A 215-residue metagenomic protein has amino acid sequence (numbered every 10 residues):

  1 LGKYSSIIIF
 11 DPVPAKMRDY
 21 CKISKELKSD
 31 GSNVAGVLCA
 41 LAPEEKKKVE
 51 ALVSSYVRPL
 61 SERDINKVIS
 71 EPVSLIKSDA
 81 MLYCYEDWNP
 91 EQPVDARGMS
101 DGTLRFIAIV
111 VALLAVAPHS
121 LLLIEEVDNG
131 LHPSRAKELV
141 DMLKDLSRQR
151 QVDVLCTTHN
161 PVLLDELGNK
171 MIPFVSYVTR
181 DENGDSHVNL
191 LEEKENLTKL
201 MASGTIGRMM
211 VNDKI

Functional and structural regions predicted by a protein language model:
L1-A117, G207-I215: Phosphate-coordinating catalytic segments in nucleotide- and nucleic-acid-processing enzymes
S100-T103, A136, N160: Alpha-helical structural signal
A108, A136-L139: Motif I (Walker A/P-loop) of helicase-class P-loop NTPases
E125-E126: Walker B catalytic acidic pair
E138-I215: C-terminal lobe/lid and adjacent interdomain/linker elements of RecA-like ASCE P-loop ATPase modules
